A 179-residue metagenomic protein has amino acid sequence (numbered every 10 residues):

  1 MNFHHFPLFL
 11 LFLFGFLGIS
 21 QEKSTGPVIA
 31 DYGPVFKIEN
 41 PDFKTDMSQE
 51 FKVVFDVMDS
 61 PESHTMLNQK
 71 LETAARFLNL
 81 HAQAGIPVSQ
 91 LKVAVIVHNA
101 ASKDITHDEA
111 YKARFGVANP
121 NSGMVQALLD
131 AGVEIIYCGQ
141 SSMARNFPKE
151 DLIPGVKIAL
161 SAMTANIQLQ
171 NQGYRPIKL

Functional and structural regions predicted by a protein language model:
M1-E22: Bacterial Sec-dependent N-terminal signal peptides
Q21-E39: Long, contiguous juxta-domain segments that are non-catalytic but functionally important
S24-A30, Y111-K112, V117-L179: A cross-taxonomic marker for long C-terminal extensions/tails that follow the last structured domain
D46-E62, I105-E109: Acidic/histidine-rich, surface-exposed loop or edge segments in extracytoplasmic proteins
K52-D56, V93-V97, E134-Y137: Structural recognition of the beta-strand scaffold that forms the well-ordered cores of secreted hydrolase catalytic
D56-L67, K112-R114, G155: Second-shell loop/turn segments in exported
L67-I86: Histidine-anchored nucleotide/phosphate-binding helix
P87-I105: Acidic helix-start/capping segments at beta-turn-to-alpha-helix junctions
